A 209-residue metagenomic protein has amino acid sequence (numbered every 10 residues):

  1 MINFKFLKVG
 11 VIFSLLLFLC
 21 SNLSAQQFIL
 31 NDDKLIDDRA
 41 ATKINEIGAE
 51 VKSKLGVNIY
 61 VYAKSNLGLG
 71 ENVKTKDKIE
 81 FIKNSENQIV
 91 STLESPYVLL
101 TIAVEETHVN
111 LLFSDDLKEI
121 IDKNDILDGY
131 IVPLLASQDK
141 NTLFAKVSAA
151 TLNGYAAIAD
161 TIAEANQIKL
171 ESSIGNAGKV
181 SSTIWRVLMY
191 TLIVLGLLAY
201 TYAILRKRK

Functional and structural regions predicted by a protein language model:
M1-V11: Bacterial N-terminal signal peptides that target proteins for export
N3, V147, S181-W185: Structural motif marking the loop-to-transmembrane transition
I12-F13, L23: Cleavable N-terminal signal peptides
L23-Q27, K207-K209: Generic structural signal for short, solvent-exposed loop/turn connectors between secondary structure elements
A25-V180: Folded, non-transmembrane soluble domains that reside on the lumenal/extracytoplasmic side of membranes
E171-K209: C-terminal single-pass membrane-anchor helix
